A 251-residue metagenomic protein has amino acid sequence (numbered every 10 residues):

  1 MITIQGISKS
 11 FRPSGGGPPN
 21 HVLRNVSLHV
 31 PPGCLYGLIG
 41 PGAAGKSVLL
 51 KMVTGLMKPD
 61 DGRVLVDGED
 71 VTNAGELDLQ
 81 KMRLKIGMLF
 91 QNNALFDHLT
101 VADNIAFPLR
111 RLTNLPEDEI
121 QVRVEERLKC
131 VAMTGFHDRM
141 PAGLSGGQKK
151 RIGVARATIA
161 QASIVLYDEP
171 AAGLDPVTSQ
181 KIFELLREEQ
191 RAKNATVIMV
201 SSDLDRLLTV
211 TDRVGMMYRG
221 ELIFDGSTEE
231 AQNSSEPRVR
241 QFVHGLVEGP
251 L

Functional and structural regions predicted by a protein language model:
I39-P41: The feature captures the beta-strand-to-loop junction immediately N-terminal to the Walker
T54: Helix-to-loop junction immediately C-terminal to a conserved catalytic motif
D70, E117-F136: Conserved ABC ATPase "signature" region
M140-L144, Q148: Conserved ABC ATPase signature
Q161: Conserved catalytic motifs of ABC-family nucleotide-binding domains
V165-D168: Catalytic Walker B motif of ABC-type/P-loop ATPase nucleotide-binding domains
